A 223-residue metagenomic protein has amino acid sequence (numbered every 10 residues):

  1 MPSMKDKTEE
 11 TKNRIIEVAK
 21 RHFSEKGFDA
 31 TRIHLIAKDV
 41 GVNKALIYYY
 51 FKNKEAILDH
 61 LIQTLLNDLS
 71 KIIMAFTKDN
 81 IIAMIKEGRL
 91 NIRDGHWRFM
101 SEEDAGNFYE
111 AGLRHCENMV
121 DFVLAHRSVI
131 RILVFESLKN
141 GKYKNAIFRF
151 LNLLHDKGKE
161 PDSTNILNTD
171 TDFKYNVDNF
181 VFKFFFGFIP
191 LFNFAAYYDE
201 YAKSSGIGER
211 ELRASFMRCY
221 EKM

Functional and structural regions predicted by a protein language model:
M1-E10, R21, I81-I85: N-terminal intrinsically disordered/low-complexity leader segments
R14, V18, H22-D68, D79: Helix-turn-helix
L61-A111: Amphipathic alpha-helical linker/stalk segments
T64, I132-E136, F186, P190: Short acidic/histidine-centered micro-motifs embedded in hydrophobic/aromatic stretches that mark compact functional
T64-D68, I72-D79, F122, H126 (+3 more regions): Phosphate/oxyanion-binding loops and surfaces in catalytic or ligand/nucleic-acid-binding neighborhoods
I82, K86, D121, A125 (+3 more regions): C-terminal peripheral helix-coil segments that are non-catalytic and often amphipathic
D104-N107, A111, H115, A146 (+1 more regions): Soluble or luminal CAZymes and related metallo-dependent hydrolases
Y109-E110, R114, N118-D172, V181-F182: Amphipathic alpha-helical packing segments from all-alpha helical-bundle domains
